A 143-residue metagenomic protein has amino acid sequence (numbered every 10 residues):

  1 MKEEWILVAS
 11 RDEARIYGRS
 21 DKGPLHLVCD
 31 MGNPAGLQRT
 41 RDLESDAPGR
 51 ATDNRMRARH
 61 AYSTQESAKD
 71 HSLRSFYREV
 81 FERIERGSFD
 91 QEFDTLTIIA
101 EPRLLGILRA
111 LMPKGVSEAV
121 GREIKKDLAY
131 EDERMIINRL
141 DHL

Functional and structural regions predicted by a protein language model:
M1-L143: Terminal alpha-helical anchor/extension segments at protein ends
